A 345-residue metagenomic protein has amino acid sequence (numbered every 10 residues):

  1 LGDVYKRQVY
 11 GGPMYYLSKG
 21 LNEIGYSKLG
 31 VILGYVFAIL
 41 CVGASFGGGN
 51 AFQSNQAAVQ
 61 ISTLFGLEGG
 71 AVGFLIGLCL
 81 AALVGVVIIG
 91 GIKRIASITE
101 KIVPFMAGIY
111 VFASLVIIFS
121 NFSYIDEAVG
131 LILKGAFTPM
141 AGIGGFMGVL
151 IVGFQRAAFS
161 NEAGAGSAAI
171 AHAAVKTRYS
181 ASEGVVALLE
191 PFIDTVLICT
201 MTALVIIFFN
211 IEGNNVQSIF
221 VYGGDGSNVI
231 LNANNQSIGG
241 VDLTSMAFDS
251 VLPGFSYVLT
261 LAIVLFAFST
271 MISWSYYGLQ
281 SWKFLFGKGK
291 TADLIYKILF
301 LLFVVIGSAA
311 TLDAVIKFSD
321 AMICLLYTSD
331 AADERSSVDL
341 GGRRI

Functional and structural regions predicted by a protein language model:
L1-Q8, Y327-E334, I345: Conserved small/polar residues in nucleotide/adenosyl-binding loops
G2-S27, V216-D249, Y276, Q280-F286: Flexible loop linkers connecting adjacent transmembrane helices in multi-pass alpha-helical membrane transporters
D3-K6, A113-L131, G144, A174-V175 (+1 more regions): Extracellular/periplasmic helix-exit of transmembrane alpha-helices
K6-R7, S18-N55, I61-V87, A262-M271: Helix-loop-helix module between adjacent transmembrane segments
L33, F37-A38, S54-I61, V72-L80 (+4 more regions): Membrane-interface loop-to-helix entry segments
G47-A58, V84-A96, V116-A128, V205-S218 (+3 more regions): Transmembrane helix-loop junctions in multi-pass membrane proteins
S97-E100, I109-A165, A173: Membrane-embedded translocation segments of transport machinery
A292-S329, R335-S337, R343: A generic transmembrane alpha-helix motif of multi-pass inner-membrane proteins
